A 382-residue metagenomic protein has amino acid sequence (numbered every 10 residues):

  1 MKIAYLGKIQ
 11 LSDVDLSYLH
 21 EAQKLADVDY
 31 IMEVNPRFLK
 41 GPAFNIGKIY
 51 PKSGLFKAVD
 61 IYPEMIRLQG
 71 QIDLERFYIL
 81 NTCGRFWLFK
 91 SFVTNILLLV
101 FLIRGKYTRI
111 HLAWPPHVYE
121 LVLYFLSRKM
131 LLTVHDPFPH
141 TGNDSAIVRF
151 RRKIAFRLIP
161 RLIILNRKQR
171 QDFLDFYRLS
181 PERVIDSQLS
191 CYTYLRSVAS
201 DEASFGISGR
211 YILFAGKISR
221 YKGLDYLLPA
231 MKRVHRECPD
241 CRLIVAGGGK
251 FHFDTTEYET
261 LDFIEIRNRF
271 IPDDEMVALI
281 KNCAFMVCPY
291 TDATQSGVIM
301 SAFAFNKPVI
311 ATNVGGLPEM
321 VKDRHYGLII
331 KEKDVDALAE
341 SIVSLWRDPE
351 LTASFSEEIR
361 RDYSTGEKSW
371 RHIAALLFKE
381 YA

Functional and structural regions predicted by a protein language model:
D13-S17, S219-R233, M300, D336: A conserved mid-protein helix/loop that constitutes part of the nucleotide-sugar donor-binding site
T82-C83, P115-E120, M130-A146, P160-R161 (+1 more regions): A short, histidine- and acid-enriched strand-loop-helix "catalytic/donor-clamping" loop that lines the nucleotide-sugar
L158-S197: Donor nucleotide-sugar binding/catalytic pocket of nucleotide-sugar-dependent glycosyltransferases
S204-K222, L228-M231, I244: Conserved donor-binding/catalytic core segment of Leloir-type glycosyltransferases
D254-A278: Nucleotide-activated donor-binding/catalytic signature segment of Leloir-type glycosyltransferases, i.e., the conserved
I266, D323-R324, L328-V335, S344-E350: Conserved acidic donor-binding segment of nucleotide-sugar-dependent glycosyltransferases
A278-T294, K307: Acidic donor-binding loop of glycosyltransferase active sites
A337, S344, L351-G366, L376: A short, well-ordered alpha-helix in the C-terminal region of glycosyltransferases
